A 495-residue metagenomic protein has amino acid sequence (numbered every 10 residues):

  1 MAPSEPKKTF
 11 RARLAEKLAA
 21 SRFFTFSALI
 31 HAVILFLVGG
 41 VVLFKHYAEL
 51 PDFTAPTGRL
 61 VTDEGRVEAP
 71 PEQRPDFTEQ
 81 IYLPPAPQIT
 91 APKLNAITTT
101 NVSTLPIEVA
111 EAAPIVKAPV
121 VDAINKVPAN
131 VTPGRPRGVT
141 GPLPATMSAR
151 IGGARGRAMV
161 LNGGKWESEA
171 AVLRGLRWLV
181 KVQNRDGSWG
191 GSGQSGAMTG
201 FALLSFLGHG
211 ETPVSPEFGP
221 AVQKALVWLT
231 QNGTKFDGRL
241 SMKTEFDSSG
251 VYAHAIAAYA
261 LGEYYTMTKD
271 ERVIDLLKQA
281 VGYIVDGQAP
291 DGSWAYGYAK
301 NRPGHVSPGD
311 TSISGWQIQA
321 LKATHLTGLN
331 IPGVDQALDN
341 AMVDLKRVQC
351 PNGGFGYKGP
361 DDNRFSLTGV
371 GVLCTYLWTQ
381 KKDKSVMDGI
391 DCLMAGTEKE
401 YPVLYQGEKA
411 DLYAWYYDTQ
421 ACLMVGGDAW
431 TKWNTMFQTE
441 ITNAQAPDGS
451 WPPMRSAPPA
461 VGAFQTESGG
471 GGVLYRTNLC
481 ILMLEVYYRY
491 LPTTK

Functional and structural regions predicted by a protein language model:
A2-T9, S27, V42-G163, E167-E169 (+2 more regions): Intrinsic-disorder/low-complexity signature in envelope-associated proteins
A15-V33: Membrane interfacial helix-start segments of signal peptides and signal-anchor transmembrane helices
A20-R22, L176, V281: Short hydrophobic "helix-edge" motifs at membrane interfaces and signal-peptide entry regions
P133-R174, S188-A221, T234-G282, D286-N340 (+3 more regions): An alpha-helical repeat/solenoid feature that recognizes helix-turn-helix modules
